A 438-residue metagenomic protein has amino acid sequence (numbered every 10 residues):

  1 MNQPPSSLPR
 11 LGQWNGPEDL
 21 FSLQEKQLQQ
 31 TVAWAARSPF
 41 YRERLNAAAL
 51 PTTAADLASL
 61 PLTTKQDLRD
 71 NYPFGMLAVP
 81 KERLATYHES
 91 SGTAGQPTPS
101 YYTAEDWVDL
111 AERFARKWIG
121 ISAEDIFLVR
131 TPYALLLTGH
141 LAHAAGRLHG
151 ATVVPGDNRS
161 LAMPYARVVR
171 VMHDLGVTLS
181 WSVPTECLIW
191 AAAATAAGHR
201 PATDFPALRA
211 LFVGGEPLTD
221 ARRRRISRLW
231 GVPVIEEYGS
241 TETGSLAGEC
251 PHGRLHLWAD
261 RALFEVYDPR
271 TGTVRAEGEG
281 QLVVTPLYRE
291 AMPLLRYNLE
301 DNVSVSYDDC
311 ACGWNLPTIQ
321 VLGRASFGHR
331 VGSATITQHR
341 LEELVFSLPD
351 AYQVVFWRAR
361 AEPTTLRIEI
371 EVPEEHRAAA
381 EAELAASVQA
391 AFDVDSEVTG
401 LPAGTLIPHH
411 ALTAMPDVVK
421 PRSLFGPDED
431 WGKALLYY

Functional and structural regions predicted by a protein language model:
M1-E89, A94-D109, R113-R116, D174 (+2 more regions): Nucleotide 5′-phosphate-binding alpha/beta core
P9, Q66-A207, P217-R225, L229: Active-site phosphate/ATP/adenylate-binding loop shared across adenylate-forming ligases
V154-D157, L161, I235-E237, E397-I407: General small-molecule cofactor/ligand-binding pocket signal
H173-S182, L229-P233, R254-L263, K420-G426: A polyampholytic, Gly/Pro-enriched intrinsically disordered region
S180, V283-S396, V419: AMP-binding/adenylate-forming catalytic core of the ANL superfamily
R209, L218, R222-D309: Conserved AMP-binding/adenylate-forming
V213-E216, F356: Glycine-rich beta-strand-to-loop/alpha-helix junction loops that act as flexible
